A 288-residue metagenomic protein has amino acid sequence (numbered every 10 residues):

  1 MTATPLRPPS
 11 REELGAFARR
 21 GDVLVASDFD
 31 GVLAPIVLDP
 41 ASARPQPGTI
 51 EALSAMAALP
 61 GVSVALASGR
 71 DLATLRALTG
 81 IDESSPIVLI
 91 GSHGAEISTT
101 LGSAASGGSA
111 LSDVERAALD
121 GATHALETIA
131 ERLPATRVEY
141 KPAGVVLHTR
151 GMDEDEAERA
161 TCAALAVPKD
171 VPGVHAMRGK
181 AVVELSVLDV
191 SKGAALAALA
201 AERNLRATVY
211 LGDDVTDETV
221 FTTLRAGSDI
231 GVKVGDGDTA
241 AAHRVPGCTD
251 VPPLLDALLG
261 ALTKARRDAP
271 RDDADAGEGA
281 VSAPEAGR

Functional and structural regions predicted by a protein language model:
T2-P8, R20, L188, G193-R288: Mg2+-dependent phosphoryl-transfer enzymes with acidic/Ser/Thr/Gly-rich catalytic loops
P5-G21, L75-D82: Short amphipathic alpha-helices and their capping/turn segments at secondary-structure boundaries
A18-D39: Asp-based phosphoryl-transfer active-site loop
V23-V25, I87, T208: The start of beta-strands in P-loop NTPase/AAA+ ATPase cores
R44-Y140: Active-site phosphate-binding/coordination module
S92, S98-A117, M177-L205: Substrate-recognition "cap/lid" segment bordering the active-site pocket of phosphatases
A122-L126, R159-P168: Short amphipathic alpha-helices in soluble, non-transmembrane regions that often serve as interface/regulatory elements
R137-E154, H175-S186: Charged, glycine-interspersed solvent-exposed loop segments at helix/strand-loop junctions that cap or gate access
